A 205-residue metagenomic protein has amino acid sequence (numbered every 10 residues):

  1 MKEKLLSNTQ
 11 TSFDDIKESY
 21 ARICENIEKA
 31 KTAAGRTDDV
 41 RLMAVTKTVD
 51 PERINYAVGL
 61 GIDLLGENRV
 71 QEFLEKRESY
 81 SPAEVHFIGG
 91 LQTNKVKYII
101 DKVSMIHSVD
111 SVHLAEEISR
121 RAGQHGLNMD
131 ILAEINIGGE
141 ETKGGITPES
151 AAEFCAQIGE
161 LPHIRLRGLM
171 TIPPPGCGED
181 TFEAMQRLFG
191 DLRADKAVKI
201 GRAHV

Functional and structural regions predicted by a protein language model:
K2-I200: Conserved alpha/beta-domain cores
A203-V205: Conserved small/polar residues in nucleotide/adenosyl-binding loops
